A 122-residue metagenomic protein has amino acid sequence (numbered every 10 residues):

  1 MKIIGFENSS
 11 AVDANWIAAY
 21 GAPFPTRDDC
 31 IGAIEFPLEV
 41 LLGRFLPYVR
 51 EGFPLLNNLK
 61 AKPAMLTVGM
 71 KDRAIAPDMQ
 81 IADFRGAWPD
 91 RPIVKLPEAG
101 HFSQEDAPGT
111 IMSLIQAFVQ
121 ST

Functional and structural regions predicted by a protein language model:
M1-F6, I17-G21, G100: Amphipathic alpha-helical segments within well-ordered protein domains
M1-K2, A22, I34-L38, S113: Generic alpha-helical structural context detector
S10-A14, P23, R27, E105: Residues at alpha-helix boundaries and the short loops/turns that link adjacent helices
A11, T26-G86, P92-K95: Conserved serine/cysteine hydrolase catalytic core
A18, I81-D83, G109: Active-site phosphate/pyrophosphate- and oxyanion-stabilizing loops and adjacent acidic/basic residues in soluble
P89-T122: Catalytic active-site module of serine/aspartate enzymes centered on a nucleophile-bearing elbow/loop
